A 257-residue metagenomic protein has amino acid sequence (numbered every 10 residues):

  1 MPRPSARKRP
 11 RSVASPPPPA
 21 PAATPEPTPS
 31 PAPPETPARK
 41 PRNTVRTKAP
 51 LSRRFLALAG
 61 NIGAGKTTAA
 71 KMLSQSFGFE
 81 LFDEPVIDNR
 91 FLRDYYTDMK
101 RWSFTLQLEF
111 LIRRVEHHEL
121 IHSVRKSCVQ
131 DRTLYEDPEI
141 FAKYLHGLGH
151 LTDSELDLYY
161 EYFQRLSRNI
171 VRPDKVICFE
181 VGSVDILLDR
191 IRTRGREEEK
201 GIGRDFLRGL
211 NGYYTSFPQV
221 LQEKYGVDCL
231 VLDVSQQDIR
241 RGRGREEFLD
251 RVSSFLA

Functional and structural regions predicted by a protein language model:
M1-R42: Long, basic/Gly/Ser/Thr-rich N-terminal segments that mediate initial subcellular attachment or targeting
P2-R11, L188-A257: NTP-dependent small-molecule kinase module
R46-R53: Phosphate-binding P-loop
L58: Hydrophobic anchor at the beta1->P-loop junction of P-loop NTPases
N61: P-loop (Walker A) phosphate-binding loop of NTP-binding proteins
K66: Conserved lysine of the Walker
K71, Q75-R114, I140: Conserved substrate/cofactor phosphate-moiety recognition/catalytic segment in nucleotide-dependent phosphotransferases
E139-Y213: A glycine- and Lys/Arg-enriched "phosphate-lid" helix/loop adjacent to the NTP-binding pocket of small-molecule kinases
